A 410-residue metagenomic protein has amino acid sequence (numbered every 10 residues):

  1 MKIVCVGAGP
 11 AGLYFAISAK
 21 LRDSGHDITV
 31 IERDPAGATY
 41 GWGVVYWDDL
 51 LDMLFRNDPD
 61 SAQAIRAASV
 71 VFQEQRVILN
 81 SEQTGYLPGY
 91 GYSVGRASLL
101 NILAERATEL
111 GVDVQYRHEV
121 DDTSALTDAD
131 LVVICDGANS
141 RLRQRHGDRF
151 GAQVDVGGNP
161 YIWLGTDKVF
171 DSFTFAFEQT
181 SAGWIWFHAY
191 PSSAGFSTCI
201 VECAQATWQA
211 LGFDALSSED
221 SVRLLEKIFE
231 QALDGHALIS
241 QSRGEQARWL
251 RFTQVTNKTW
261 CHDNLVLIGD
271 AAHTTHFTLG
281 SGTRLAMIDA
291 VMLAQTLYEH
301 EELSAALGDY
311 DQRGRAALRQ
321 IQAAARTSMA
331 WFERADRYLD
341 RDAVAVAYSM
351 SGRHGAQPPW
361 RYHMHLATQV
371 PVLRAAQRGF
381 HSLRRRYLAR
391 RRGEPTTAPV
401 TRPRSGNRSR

Functional and structural regions predicted by a protein language model:
K2-Q73, P88-S98: Glycine-rich FAD cofactor-binding loop and adjacent beta-loop-alpha segment at the N-terminus of flavoprotein
C5-S18, V133-I134, R248-T327, W331-E333: Conserved mid-domain beta->alpha element of the FAD-binding
P35, N139, H273: Short, glycine/acidic-enriched loop or turn micro-motifs at the edges of active sites
D48-W163, H365-P395, R408-R410: Conserved N-terminal helical subregion
T123, A189-Y190, W260: A structural signal for short hydrophobic beta-strand segments in well-ordered beta-sheet cores
A129-R248, F252: Conserved FAD-binding catalytic core of PHBH/FMO-like flavoproteins
G235, Q295-R410: C-terminal helical "tail/cap" subdomain of flavin- and related membrane-associated enzymes
